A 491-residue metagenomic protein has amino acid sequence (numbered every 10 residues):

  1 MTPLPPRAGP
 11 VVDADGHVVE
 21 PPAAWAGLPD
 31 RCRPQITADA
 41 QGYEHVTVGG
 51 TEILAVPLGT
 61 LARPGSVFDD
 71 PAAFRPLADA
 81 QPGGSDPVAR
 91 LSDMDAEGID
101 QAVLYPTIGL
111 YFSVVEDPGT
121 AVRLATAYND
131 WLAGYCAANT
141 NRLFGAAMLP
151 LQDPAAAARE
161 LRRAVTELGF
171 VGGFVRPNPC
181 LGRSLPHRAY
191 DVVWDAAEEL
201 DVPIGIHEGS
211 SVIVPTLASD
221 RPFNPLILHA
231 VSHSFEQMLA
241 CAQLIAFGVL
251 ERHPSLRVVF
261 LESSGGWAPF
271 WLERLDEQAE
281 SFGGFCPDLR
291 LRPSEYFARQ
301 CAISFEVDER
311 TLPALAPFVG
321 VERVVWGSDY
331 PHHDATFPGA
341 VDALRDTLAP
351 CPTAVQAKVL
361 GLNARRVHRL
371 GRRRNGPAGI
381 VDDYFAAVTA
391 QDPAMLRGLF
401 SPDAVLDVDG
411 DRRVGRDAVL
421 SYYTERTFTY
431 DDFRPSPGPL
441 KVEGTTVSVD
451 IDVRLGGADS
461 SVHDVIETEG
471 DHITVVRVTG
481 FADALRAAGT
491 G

Functional and structural regions predicted by a protein language model:
T2-V11, P22-A72, L77-Q101, D130-A138 (+8 more regions): Mid-to-C-terminal alpha-helical segments outside catalytic/metal-binding sites
A72-P82, D95-V115, R142-P150, V171-V175: Divalent metal-dependent hydrolysis catalytic cores, especially in the metallo-beta-lactamase
C136-F144, A155, R159-V325: Catalytic pocket-lining loop regions of alpha/beta-barrel enzymes, especially the amidohydrolase/enolase/GH5 lineages
N375-Q391: Short, aromatic-enriched amphipathic alpha-helices that serve as compact interaction elements
P393-M395, S401-G444: A solvent-exposed, acidic/Ser-Thr-rich amphipathic alpha-helical stretch
F433-P435, A458-D464: Short, surface-exposed coil-to-beta transition loops
S448-G456: Short beta-strand segments that buttress and anchor functional surface loops
S461-G491: Short beta-strand edge/turn micro-motifs at domain boundaries
